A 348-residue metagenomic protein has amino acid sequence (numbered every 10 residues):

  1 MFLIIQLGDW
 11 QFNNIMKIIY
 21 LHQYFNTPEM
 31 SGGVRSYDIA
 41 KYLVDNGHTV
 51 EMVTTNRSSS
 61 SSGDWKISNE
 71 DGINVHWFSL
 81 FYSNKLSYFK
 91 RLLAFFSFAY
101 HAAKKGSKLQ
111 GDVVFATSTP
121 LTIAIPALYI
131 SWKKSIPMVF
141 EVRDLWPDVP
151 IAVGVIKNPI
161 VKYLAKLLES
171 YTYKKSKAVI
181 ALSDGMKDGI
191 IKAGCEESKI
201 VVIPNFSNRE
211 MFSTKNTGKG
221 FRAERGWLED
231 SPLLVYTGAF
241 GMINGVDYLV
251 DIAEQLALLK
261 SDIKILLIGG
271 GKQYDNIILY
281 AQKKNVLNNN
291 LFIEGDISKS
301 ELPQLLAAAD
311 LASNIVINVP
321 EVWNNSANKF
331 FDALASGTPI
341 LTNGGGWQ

Functional and structural regions predicted by a protein language model:
G8-N74, L256: N-terminal subdomain of nucleotide-sugar transferases
I19, L228-N244, L249-E254, L266: Conserved donor-binding/catalytic core segment of Leloir-type glycosyltransferases
D64-S68, S213-W227: A short helix/loop element that forms part of the nucleotide-sugar donor recognition site in Leloir-type
A94, K134-V139, D148-Y171: Nucleotide-sugar donor phosphate/pyrophosphate-binding loop at the beta->alpha transition of glycosyltransferases
A103, T122-I125, Y129-K133, P159-A181: Membrane-proximal helix-turn-helix segments that form the acceptor-binding/catalytic region of lipid-linked
G185, F206: Carbohydrate-associated surface elements
N244, F292, S298-A335, I340-W347: Nucleotide-sugar-dependent
I268, D275-Q304: Nucleotide-activated donor-binding/catalytic signature segment of Leloir-type glycosyltransferases, i.e., the conserved
